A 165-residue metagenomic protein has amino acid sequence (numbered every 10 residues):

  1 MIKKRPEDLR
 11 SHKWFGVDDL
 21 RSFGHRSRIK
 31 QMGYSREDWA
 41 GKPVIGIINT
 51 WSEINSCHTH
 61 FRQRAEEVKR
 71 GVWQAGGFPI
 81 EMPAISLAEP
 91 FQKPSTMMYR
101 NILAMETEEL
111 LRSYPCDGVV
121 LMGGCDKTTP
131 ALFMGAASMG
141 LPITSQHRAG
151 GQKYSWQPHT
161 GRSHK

Functional and structural regions predicted by a protein language model:
M1-K42: N-terminal amphipathic/basic leader segments beginning at the initiator methionine
W14-S22, H60-I102: Anionic-ligand anchoring segments at beta-strand to alpha-helix junctions in alpha/beta enzyme folds, i.e., glycine
H25, E37-W39, N55-H58, P90 (+2 more regions): Short helix/loop capping segments that flank catalytic or ligand/cofactor-binding pockets
I29, M97-K165: Active-site cavity-forming subdomains of large catalytic enzyme subunits
R36-G46, A75-P83: N-terminal glycine-rich anion-binding loops that anchor highly charged ligand groups
V44-H58, S86-K93, D117-G124, A131-L132: Short glycine-rich or small-residue beta-strand-to-loop segments that form or flank ligand, phosphate, metal/Fe-S
